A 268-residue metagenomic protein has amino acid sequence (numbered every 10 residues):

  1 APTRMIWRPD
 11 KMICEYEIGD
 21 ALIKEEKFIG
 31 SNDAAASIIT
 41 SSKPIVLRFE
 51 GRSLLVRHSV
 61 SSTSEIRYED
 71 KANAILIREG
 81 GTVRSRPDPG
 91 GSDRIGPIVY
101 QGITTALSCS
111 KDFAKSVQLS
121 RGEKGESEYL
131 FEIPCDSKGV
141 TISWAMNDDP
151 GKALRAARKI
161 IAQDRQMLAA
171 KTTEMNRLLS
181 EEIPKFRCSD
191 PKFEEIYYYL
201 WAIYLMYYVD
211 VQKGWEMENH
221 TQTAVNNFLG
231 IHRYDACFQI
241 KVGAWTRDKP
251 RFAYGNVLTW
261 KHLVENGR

Functional and structural regions predicted by a protein language model:
A1, Y129-C135, E265-R268: Short, intrinsically disordered, charge-balanced linker/junction segments flanking boundaries in proteins
A1-E26, A36, L168-S180: Anionic coordination/interaction segments
I6-R8, I29-D33, G125, P134-K138 (+1 more regions): Solvent-exposed loop and beta-edge segments used for protein-protein assembly and interaction
R8-I13, K71-N73, D136: Ser/Thr- and Asn-enriched, surface-exposed coil loops between beta-strands
G19-S116, A169: Polysaccharide-binding surfaces and accessory modules of carbohydrate-active proteins
A34-I38, E126-I133, A224-V225, C237-F238: Short alpha-helical segments and helix-capping/turn motifs at coil-helix boundaries
R48-E50, Q101-T173: Beta-strand-rich recognition/accessory modules
A170-R268: Substrate-binding groove/exosite segments of carbohydrate-active enzymes
